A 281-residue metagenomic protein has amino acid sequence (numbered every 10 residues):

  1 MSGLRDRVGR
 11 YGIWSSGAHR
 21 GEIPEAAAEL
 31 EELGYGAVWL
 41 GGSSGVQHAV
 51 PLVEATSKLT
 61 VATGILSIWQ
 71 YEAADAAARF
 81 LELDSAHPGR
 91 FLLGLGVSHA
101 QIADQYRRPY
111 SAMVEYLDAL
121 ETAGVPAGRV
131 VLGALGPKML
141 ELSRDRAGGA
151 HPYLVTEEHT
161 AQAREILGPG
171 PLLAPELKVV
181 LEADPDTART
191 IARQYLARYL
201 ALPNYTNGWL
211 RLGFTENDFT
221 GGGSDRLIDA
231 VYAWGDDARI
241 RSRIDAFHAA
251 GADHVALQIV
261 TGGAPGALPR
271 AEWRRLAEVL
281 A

Functional and structural regions predicted by a protein language model:
M1-A281: Active-site-adjacent structural elements that line small-molecule/cofactor binding pockets in enzymes
